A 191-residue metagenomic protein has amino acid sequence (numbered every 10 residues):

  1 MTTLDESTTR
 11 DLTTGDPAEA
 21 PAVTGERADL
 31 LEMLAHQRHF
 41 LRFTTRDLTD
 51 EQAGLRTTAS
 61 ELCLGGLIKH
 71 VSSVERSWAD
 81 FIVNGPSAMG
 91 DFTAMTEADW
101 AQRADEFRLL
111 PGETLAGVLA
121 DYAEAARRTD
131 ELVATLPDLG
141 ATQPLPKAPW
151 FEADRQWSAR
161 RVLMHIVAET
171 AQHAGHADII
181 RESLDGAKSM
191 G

Functional and structural regions predicted by a protein language model:
T2-E6, P17-E19, R27-R46, D50-Q102 (+1 more regions): Short, contiguous alpha-helical
T3, D11, D47, E61 (+2 more regions): Acidic/proline-rich low-complexity IDRs
D11-E26, G112: Short, contiguous pre-domain boundary segments
A101-P144, R160-I166: Acidic/histidine-rich alpha-helical segments that form the ligand environment of transition-metal centers
